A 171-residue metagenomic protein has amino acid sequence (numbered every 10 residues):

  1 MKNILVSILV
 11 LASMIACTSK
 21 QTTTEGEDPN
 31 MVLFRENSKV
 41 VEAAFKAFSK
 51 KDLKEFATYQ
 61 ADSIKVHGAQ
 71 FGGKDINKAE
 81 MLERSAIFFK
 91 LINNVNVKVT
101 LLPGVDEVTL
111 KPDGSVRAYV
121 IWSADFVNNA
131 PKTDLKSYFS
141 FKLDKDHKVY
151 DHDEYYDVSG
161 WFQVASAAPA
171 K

Functional and structural regions predicted by a protein language model:
M1-I15: Sec-dependent bacterial lipoprotein signal peptides
C17-K50: Short, low-complexity N-terminal intrinsically disordered segments enriched in polar/charged residues
A44, E55-A57, I64, M81 (+3 more regions): Hydrophobic pocket/interface hotspot
K54-V108, P112: A solvent-exposed, acidic/Ser-Thr-rich amphipathic alpha-helical stretch
Q60, Q70, V120-W122, K145 (+1 more regions): A mature extracytoplasmic/lumenal domain signature
E107-G114, K142-V149: A short, structured loop/turn motif at beta-sheet edges
R117-D146: Exposed beta-sheet edge and beta->alpha loop/turn motif
Y150-K171: Low-complexity, intrinsically disordered terminal/linker segments enriched in charged and Gly/Pro repeats
